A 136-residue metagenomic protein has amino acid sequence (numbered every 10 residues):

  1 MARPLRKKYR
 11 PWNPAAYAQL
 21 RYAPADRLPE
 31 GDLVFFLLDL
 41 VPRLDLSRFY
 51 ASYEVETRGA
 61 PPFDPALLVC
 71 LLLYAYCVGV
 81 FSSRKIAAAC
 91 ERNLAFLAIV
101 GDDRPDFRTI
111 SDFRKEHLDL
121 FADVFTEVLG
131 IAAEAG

Functional and structural regions predicted by a protein language model:
M1-G136: Detector for conserved single-position "signature" residues within domains
